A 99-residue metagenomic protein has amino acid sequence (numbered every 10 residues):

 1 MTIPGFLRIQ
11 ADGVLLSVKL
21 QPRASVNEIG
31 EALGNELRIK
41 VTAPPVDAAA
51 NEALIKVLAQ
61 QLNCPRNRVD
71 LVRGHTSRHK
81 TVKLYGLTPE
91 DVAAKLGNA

Functional and structural regions predicted by a protein language model:
M1-K56, Q61-R66, D70-H75, K80-A99: Contiguous, often N-terminal, cationic amphipathic patches that form binding interfaces
